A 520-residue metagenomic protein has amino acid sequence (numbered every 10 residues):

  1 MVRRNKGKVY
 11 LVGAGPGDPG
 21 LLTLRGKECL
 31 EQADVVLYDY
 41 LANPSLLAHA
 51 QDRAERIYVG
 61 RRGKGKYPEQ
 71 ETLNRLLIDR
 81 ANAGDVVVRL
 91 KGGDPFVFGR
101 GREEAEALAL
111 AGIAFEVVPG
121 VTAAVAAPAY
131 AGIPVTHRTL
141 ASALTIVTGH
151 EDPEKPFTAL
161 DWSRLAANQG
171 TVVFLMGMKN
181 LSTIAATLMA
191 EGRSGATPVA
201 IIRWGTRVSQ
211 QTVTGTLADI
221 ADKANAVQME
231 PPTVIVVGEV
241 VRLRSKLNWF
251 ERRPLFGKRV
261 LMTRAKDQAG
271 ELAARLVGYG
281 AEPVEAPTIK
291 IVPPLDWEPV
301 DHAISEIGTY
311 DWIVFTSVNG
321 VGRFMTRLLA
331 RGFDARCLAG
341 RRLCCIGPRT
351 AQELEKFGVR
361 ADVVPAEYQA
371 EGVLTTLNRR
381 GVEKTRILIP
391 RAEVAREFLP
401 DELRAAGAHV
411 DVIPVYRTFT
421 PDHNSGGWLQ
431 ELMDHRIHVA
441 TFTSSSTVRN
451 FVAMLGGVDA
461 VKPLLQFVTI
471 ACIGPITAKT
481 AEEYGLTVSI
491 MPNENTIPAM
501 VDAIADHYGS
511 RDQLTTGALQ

Functional and structural regions predicted by a protein language model:
M1-P19, L24-V121, A126, A226 (+4 more regions): Class I S-adenosyl-L-methionine
R3, G17, E69-L73, R80-A83 (+2 more regions): Signature of uroporphyrinogen-III synthase
D18, D94-N168, V213, V363-Q369: Class I SAM-dependent methyltransferase SAM-binding "motif I" and its flanking Rossmann-like core
D34-V36, R56, P134, V172 (+4 more regions): Short, well-ordered beta-strand core segments
P44-S45, G63-G65, T122-A126, S142-I146 (+8 more regions): Short gly/pro/ser/thr-enriched loop/turn and capping motifs at secondary-structure boundaries
N74-A129, P134, G170-A186, T197 (+1 more regions): A glycine-rich beta-strand to alpha-helix segment that forms a phosphate/ribose-binding loop at ligand/cofactor sites
A109-I113, V135-H137, A190-A196, R331-L338 (+1 more regions): A short alpha->loop->secondary-structure connector
E151-A200: Conserved anion/nucleotide-ligand pocket segment
